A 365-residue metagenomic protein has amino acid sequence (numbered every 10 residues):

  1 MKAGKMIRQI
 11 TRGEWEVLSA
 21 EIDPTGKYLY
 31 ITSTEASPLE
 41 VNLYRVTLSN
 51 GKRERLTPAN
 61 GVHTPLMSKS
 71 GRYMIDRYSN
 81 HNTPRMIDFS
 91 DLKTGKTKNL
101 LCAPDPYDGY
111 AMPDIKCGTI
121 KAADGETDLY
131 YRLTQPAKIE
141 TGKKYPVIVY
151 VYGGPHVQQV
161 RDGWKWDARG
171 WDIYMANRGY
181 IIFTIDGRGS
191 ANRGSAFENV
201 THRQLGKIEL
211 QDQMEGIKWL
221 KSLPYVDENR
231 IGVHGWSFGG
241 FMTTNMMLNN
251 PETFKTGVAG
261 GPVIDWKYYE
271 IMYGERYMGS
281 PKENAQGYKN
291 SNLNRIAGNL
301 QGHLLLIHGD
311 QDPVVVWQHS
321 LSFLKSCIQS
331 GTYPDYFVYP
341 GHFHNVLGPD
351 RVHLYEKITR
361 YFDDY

Functional and structural regions predicted by a protein language model:
M1-S19, D23-T25, S33-A36, V46-H63 (+2 more regions): Multi-bladed beta-propeller domains
K5, L39-L43, G51, R85 (+1 more regions): Repetitive beta-architecture junctions, highlighting loop-to-beta-strand starts across blade-like repeats
K27-S33, R72-R77: Short beta-strand elements that form the blades of beta-propeller/WD-repeat-like and other beta-sheet-rich scaffold
E35-L39, N80-T83: Short glycine/acidic-enriched loop and turn motifs that connect beta-strands
V62-Y365: Serine-hydrolase catalytic core recognition
